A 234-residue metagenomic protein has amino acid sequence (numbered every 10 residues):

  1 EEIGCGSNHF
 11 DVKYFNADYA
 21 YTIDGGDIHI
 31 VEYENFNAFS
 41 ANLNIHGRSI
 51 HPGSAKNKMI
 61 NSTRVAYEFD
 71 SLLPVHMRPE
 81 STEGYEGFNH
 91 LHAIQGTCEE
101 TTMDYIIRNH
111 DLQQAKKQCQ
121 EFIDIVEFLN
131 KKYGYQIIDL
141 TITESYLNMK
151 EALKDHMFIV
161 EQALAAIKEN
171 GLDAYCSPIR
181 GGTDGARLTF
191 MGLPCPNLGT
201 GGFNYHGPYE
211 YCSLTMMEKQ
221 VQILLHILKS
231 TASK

Functional and structural regions predicted by a protein language model:
E1, I23-G26, I45-R48, I94 (+2 more regions): Fold-independent oxyanion-binding glycine-rich loops and adjacent beta-strand/coil segments at enzyme active sites
E1-E34, R78, T82, E86-H92 (+5 more regions): Acidic/histidine-rich catalytic neighborhood of metal-dependent amide-processing enzymes
F10-R64, D111-E169: Metal-dependent peptidase/peptidase-like ectodomains
K13, I60-R78, Q113-Q114, C119-I125 (+4 more regions): His/Asp/Glu-rich mid-to-C-terminal helical/loop segments that flank catalytic regions of hydrolases
E32-A38, I94-E99, R187-G192: Short glycine/proline-enriched loop/turn "hinge" motifs that connect secondary-structure elements and lie
S49-G53, N57-H76, C98-R108: A conserved active-site cap/scaffold subdomain adjacent to cofactor or substrate pockets
R64-S81, F88-H90, I137, L147-C195: Active-site-adjacent substrate-binding region of metalloamidase/peptidase-like peptide-processing proteins
